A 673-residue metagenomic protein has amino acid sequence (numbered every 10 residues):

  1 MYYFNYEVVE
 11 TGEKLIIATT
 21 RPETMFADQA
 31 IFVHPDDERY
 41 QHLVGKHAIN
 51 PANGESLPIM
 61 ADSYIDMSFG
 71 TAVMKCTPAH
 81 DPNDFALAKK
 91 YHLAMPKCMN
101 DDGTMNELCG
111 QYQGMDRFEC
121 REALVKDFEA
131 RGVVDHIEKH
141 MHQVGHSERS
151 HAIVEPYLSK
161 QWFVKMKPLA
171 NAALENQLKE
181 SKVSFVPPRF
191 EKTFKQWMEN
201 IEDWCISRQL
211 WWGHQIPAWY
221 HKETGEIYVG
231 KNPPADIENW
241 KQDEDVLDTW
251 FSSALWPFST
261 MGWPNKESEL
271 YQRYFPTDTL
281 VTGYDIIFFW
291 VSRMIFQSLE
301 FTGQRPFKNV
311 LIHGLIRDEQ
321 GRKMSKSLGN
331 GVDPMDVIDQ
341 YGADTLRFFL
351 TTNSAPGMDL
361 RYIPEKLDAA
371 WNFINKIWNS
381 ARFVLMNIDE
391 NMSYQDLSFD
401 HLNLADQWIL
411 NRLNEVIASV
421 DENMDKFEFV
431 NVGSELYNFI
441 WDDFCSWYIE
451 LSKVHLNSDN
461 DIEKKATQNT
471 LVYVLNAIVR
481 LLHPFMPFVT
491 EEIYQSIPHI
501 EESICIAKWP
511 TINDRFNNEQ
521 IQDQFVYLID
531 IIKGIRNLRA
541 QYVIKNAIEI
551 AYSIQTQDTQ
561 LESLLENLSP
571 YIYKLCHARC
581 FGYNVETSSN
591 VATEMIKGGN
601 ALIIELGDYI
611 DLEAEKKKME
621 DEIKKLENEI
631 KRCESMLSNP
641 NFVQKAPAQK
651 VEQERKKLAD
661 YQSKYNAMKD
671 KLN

Functional and structural regions predicted by a protein language model:
M1-D102, A173-S207, W211, D236 (+6 more regions): NTP-handling and nucleic-acid-processing catalytic cores
M1-K14, F69-E223, R322, L328-F373 (+4 more regions): Residue patterns forming the tRNA-binding/recognition surfaces of aminoacyl-tRNA synthetases and related DALR
Y3, Q196-F251, L255, E300-A343 (+1 more regions): Feature 926 captures the class I aminoacyl-tRNA synthetase adenylation module centered on the KMSKS loop
V9-T11, P22-M25, A30-F32, D36-R39 (+22 more regions): Short, glycine-/Ser/Thr-/acidic-enriched flexible segments
H42, I49-P51, E148, L311 (+1 more regions): A general beta-strand register signal
P82-H92, V125-F128, I286-G303, I532-L538: Metal-dependent nuclease catalytic cores in nucleic-acid-processing enzymes, especially RNase H-like/related
G145-S150, Y284, G314-D318: Short, conserved secondary-structure transition motifs
V246, Y274-D285: A short glycine/serine-rich beta->alpha loop
